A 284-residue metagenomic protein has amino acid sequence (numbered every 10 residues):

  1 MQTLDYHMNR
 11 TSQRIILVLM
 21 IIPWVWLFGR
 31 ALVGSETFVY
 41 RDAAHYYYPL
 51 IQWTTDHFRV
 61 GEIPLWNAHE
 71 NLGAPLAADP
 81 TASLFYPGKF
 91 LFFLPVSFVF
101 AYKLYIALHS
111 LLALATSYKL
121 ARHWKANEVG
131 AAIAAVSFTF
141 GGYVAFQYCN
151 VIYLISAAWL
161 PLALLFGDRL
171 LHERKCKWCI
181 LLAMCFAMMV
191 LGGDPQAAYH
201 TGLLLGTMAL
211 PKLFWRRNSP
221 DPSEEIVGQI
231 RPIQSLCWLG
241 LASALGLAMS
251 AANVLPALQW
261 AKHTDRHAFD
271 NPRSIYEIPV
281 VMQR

Functional and structural regions predicted by a protein language model:
M1-R30, E224, I230-S243: Start-transfer (signal-anchor) and selected internal transmembrane alpha helices of multi-pass inner/ER membrane
H7-S12, L94-F98, Y102, A126 (+6 more regions): Juxtamembrane/transmembrane-helix boundary motifs in multi-pass membrane proteins
Q13-H45, P49, A242-P256: Transmembrane signal-anchor helices characteristic of membrane glycosylation enzymes that use polyprenol
M20, L112-W124, E128-F214, W238-A257: Membrane-embedded helix bundles of polyisoprenyl
R30-W124, V129-W159: Active-site lumenal/periplasmic loops and adjacent helix-entry segments of GT-C-fold, multi-pass membrane
L32-E36, E173, D194, L213-D221 (+2 more regions): Transmembrane helix-loop junctions in multipass membrane proteins, especially transporters and channels
R41, H45-P64, G246-R284: Periplasmic/ER-lumenal interhelical loops and adjacent helix-loop junctions in multi-pass membrane proteins
T207-P232: Cytosolic-side transmembrane helix boundary signature
